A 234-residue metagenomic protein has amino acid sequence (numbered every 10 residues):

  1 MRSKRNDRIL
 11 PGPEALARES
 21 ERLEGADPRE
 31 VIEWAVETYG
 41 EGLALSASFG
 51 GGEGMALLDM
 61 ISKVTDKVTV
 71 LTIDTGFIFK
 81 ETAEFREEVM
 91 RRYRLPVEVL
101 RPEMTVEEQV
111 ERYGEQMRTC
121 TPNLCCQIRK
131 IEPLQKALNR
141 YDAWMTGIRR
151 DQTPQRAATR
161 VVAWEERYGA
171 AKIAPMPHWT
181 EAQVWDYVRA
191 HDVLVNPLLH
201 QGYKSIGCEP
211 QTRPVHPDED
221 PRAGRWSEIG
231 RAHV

Functional and structural regions predicted by a protein language model:
R2-H233: Nucleotide-activated chemistry modules centered on ATP-dependent adenylation/adenylyltransferase
